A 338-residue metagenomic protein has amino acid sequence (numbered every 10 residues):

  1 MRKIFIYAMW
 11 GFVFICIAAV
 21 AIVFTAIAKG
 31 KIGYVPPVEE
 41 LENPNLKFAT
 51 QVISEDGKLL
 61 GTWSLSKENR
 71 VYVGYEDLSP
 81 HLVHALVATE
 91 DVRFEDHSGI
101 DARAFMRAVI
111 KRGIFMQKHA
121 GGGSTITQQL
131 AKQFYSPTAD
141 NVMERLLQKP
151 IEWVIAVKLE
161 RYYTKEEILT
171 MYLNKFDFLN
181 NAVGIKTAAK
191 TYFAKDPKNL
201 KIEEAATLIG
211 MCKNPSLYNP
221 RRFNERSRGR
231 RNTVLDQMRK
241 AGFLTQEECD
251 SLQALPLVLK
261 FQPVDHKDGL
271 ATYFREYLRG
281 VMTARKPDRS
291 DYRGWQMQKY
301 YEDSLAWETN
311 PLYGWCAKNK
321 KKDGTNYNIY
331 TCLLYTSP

Functional and structural regions predicted by a protein language model:
M1-I53, G113: N-terminal type II signal-anchor transmembrane helix that functions as the membrane-insertion/stop-transfer segment
L46-A49, I53-T245, S251, K267 (+6 more regions): Peptidoglycan glycan-strand catalytic modules in the bacterial/periplasmic cell-wall system
C249-K260: Terminal amphipathic helices with adjacent charged low-complexity linkers/tails
P263-V264: Flexible loop and strand-edge segments within Gram-negative outer membrane beta-barrel domains
D303-L312, K320: SIR2/sirtuin-family catalytic core signature
Y335-P338: Conserved small/polar residues in nucleotide/adenosyl-binding loops
